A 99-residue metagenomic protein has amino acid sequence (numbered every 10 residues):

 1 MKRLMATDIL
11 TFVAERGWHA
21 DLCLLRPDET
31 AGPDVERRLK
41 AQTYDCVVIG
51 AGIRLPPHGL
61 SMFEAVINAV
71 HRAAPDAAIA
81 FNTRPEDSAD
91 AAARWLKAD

Functional and structural regions predicted by a protein language model:
M1-V13: Short catalytic helix/loop segments, enriched in acidic residues and glycine and frequently bearing histidine
K2, D28-E29, G59-L60: A conditional alpha-helix N-cap/helix-loop micro-motif detector
M5, A65-D99: Ser/Thr/Gly-rich flexible loops in soluble cytosolic domains mediating phosphotransfer, phosphorylation
A14-D21: A generic structural motif
D21-T30, N82-P85: Short beta->alpha junction loops
D28-E36, A89-D90: Structural motif
P33-H71: Mid-chain, well-packed structural core segment of small domains
